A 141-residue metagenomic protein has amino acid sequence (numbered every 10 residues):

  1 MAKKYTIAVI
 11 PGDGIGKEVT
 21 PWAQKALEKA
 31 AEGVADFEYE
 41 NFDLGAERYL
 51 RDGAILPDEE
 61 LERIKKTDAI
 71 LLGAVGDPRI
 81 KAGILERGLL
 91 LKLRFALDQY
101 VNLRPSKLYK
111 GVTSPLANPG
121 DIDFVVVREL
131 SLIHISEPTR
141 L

Functional and structural regions predicted by a protein language model:
M1-D123, I133: Contiguous, glycine/small-aliphatic-enriched amphipathic segments in soluble metabolic enzymes
L130: Extended Lys/Arg-rich, glycine-bearing segments that form polyanion-binding/interaction patches within enzyme domains
I133-L141: Residue-level detector of conserved catalytic or cofactor/ligand-binding positions in enzyme active sites
